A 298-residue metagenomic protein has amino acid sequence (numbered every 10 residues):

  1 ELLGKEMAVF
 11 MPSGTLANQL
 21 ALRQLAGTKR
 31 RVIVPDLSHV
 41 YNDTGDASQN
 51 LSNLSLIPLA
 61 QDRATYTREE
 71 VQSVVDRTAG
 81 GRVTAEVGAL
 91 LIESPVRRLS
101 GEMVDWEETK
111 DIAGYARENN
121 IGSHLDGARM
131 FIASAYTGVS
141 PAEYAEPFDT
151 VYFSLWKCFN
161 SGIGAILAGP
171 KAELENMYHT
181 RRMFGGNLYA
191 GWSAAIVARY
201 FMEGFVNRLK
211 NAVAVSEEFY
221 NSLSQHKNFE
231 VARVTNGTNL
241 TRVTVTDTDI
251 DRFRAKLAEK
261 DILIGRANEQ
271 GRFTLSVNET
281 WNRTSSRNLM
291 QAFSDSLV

Functional and structural regions predicted by a protein language model:
E1-D247, D251-A255, K260-W281, R287-L297: Conserved PLP-enzyme active-site core in the AAT-like
